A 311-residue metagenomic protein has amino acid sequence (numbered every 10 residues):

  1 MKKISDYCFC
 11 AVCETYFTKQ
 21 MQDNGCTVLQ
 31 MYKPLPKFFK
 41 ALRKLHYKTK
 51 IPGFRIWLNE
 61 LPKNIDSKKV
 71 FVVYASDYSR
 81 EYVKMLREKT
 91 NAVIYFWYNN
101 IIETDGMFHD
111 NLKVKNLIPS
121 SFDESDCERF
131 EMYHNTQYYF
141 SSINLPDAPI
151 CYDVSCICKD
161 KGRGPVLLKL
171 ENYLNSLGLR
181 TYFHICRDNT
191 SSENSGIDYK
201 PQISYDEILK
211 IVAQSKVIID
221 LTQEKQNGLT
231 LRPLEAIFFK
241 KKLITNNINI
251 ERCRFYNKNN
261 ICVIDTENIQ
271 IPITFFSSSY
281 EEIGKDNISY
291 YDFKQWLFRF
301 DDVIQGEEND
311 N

Functional and structural regions predicted by a protein language model:
M1-N99, H109, L117, I250 (+1 more regions): N-terminal pre-catalytic "stem/leader" segment of glycosyltransferase-like enzymes
A11-Y16, S120-E128, I185-S191, N246-E251: Short, polar loop motifs at secondary-structure junctions
D23-Y32, L42-H46, A92, V114-S121 (+4 more regions): Active-site regions of enzymes building and remodeling cell-envelope glycoconjugates
L35, P165-D206, I248: Catalytic donor nucleotide-activated moiety binding site of glycosyltransferases and closely related
K40, K44, N194-I197, I208-I304 (+1 more regions): Catalytic binding pocket for nucleotide-activated donors in carbohydrate/polymer assembly enzymes
F71, I94, I118-P119, I218 (+2 more regions): Short, well-ordered beta-strand core segments
D77-N175: Catalytic core of nucleotide-activated saccharide and alditol-phosphate transferases
